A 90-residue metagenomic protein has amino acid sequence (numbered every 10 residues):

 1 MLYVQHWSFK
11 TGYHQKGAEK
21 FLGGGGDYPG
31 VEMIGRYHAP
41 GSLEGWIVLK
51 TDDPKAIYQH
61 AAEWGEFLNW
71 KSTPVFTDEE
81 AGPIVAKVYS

Functional and structural regions predicted by a protein language model:
M1-S90: Conserved, structured core segments of small domains
